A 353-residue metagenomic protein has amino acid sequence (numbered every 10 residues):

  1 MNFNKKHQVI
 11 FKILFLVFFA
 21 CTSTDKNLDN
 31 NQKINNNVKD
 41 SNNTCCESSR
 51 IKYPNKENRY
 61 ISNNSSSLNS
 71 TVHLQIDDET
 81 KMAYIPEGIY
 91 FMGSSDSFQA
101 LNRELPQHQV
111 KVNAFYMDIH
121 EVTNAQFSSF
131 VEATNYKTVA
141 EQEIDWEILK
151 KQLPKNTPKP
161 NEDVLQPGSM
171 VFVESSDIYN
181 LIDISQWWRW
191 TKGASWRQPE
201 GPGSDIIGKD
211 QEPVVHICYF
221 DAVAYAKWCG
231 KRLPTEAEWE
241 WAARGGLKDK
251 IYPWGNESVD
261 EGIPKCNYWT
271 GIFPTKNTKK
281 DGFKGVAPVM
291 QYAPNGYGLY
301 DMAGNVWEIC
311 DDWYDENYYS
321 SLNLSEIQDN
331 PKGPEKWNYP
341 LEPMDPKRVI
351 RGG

Functional and structural regions predicted by a protein language model:
N2-F11: Bacterial N-terminal signal peptides that target proteins for export
F19-A20: C-terminal motif of bacterial Sec signal peptides marking the signal peptidase cleavage site
L28-D78: N-terminal pre-domain segments of enzymes
Y60-S62, I85, F91, S95-S97 (+1 more regions): Functional-site microenvironments in short loops/helix caps that host divalent-cation chemistry
D96-L105: C-terminal, low-complexity/hydrophilic appendages and adjacent surface loops of extracellular/periplasmic anionic
F115, F130-V139, C229: Short capping motifs at secondary-structure boundaries
I119, N124-V131, C218-A224, E240: Short, solvent-exposed alpha-helical surface patches in non-cytosolic proteins
